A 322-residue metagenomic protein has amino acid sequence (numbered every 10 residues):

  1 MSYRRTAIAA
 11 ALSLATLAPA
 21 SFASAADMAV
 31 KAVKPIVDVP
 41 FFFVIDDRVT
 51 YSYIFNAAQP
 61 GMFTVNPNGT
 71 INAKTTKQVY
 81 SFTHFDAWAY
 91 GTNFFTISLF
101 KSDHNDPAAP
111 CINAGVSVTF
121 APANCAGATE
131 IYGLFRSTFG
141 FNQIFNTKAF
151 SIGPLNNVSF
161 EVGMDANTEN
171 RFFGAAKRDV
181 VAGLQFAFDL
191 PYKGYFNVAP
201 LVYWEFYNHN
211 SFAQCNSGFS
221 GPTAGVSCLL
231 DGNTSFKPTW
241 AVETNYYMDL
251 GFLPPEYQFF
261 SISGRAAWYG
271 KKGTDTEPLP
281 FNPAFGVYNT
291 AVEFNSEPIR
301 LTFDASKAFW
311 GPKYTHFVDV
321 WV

Functional and structural regions predicted by a protein language model:
M1-F42: Cleavable N-terminal export/targeting peptides
M28-P60, T83: N-terminal segment immediately downstream of the Sec signal-peptide cleavage site in secreted/extracellular proteins
K34-I45, F85, Y90-F95, N142-S159 (+3 more regions): Short loop/turn motifs that connect adjacent beta-strands in outer-membrane beta-barrel proteins
Y51-A57, L99-D103, V162-N170, V202-N208 (+2 more regions): Transmembrane beta-strands of outer-membrane beta-barrel pores
F55-V79: Surface-exposed strand-loop-strand hairpins of Gram-negative outer-membrane beta-barrel proteins
A58-M62, H104-A108, N146-K148, E169-G174 (+2 more regions): Outer-membrane beta-barrel proteins
F95-K177, F294: Surface-exposed loop and membrane-interface regions of Gram-negative outer-membrane beta-barrel proteins
A175-A305, W310-F317: Detector for outer-membrane/organellar transmembrane beta-barrel domains, recognizing the amphipathic beta-strand
